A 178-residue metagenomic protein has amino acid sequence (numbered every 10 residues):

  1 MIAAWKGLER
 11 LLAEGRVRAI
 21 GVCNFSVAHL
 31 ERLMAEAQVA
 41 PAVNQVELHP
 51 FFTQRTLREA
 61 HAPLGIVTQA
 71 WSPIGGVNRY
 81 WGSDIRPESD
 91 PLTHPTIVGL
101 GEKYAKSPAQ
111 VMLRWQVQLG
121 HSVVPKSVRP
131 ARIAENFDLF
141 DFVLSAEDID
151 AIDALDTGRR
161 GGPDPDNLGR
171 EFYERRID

Functional and structural regions predicted by a protein language model:
M1-D178: Beta/alpha (TIM)-barrel catalytic core signal, keyed to glycine-rich beta->alpha loops juxtaposed to Asp/Glu that bind
